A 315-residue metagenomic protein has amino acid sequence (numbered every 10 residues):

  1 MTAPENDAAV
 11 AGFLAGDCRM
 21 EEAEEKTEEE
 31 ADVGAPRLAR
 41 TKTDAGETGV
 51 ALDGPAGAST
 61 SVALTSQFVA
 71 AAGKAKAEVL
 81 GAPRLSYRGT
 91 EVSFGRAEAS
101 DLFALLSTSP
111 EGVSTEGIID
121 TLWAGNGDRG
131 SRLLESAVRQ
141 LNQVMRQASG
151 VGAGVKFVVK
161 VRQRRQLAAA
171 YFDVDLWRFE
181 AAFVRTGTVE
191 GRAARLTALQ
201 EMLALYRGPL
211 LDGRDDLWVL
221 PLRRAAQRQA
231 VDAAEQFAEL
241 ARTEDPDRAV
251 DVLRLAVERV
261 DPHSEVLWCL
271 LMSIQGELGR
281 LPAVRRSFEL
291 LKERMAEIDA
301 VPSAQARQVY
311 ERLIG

Functional and structural regions predicted by a protein language model:
T2-A99, K156-R164: Short boundary/linker motifs that mark transitions into or out of structured domains
A77, V92, A137-A170, A296-P302: DNA-binding patch around the recognition helix
V79, G112, D173: Short aromatic/basic micro-patch
A82, G95-A104, D128-S149: DNA-recognition element of transcription regulators
L85, I118, L141, M202 (+1 more regions): Conserved RecA-like P-loop NTPase ATPase core
T90-L122, L141: Short amphipathic alpha-helical recognition elements used for nucleic-acid or partner binding across transcription
T108, N126-R132, R162-G315: Intrinsically disordered, charged and Pro/Gly-enriched terminal/linker segments that flank large helical-solenoid
S114-G117, T121, R129-S131, A153-K156: Short N-terminal amphipathic alpha-helices
